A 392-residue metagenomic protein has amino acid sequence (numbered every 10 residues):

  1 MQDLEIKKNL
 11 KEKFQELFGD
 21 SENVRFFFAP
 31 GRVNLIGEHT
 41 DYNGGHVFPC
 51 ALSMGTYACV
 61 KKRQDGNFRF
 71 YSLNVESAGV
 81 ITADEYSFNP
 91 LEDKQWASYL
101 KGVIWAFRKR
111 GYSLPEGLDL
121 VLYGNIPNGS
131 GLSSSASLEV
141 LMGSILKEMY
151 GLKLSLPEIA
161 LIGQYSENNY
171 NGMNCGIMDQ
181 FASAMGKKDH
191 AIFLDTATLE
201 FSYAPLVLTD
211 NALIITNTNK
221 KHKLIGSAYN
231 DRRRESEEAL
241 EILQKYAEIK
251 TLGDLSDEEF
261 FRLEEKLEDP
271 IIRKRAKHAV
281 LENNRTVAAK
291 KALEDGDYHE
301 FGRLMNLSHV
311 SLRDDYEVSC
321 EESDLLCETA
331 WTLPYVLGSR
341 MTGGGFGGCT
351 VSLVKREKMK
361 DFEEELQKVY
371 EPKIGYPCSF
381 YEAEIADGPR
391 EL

Functional and structural regions predicted by a protein language model:
M1-R32, Y57, K61-D93, H190-G338 (+1 more regions): C-terminal nucleotide
Q2-F27, V33-G37, N43-H46, A83-D84 (+4 more regions): Gly/Ser-rich oxyanion-binding loop with an adjacent helix/lid that shapes the negatively charged ligand pocket
G37-H39, A51-L52: N-terminal cofactor/phosphate-binding cores enriched in small/glycine residues, especially glycine-rich loops such as
G44-A51, R232-R233: Short Gly/aromatic-enriched secondary-structure transition segments
P49-A51, C59-K62, G111-Y112: Short, charge-rich binding segments
A136-S137, C349-L353: FabD-like malonyl-/acyl-CoA
F346: Glycine-rich phosphate-binding loop
